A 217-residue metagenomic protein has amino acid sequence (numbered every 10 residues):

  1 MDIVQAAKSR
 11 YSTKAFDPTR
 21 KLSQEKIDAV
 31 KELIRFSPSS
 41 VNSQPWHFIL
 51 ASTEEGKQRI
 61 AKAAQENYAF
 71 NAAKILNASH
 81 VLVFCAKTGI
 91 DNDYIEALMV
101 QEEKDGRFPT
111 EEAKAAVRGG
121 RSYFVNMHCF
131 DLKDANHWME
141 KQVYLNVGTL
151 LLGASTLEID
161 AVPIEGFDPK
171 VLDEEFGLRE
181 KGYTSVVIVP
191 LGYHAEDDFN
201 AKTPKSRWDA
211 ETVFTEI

Functional and structural regions predicted by a protein language model:
M1-I217: Acidic, surface-exposed loops and disordered segments
